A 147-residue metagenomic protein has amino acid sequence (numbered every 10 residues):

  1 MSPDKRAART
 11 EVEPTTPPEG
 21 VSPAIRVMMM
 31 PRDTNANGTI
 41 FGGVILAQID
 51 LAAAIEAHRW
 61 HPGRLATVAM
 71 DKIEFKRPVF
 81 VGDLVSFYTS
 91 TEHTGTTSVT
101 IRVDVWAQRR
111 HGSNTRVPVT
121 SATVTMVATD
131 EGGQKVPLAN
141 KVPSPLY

Functional and structural regions predicted by a protein language model:
S2-A7, E13-T15, E19, P23-I25 (+2 more regions): HotDog/MaoC-like acyl-thioester-processing domains
V27-M30, F75, M126: Hydrophobic residues in beta-strands and at strand termini
M30, T34-Q48: A conserved, well-ordered hydrophobic junction motif at loop->secondary-structure transitions
A36-T39, H58, R77-P78, N114-R116: Short histidine-centered beta-strand/loop micro-motifs that create catalytic or ligand/metal-coordination sites
G43-P62: Active-site helix/loop of acyl-thioester processing domains in fatty-acid/polyketide metabolism, spanning hotdog-fold
P62-P78: Small beta-barrel nucleic-acid-binding modules, principally OB-folds
